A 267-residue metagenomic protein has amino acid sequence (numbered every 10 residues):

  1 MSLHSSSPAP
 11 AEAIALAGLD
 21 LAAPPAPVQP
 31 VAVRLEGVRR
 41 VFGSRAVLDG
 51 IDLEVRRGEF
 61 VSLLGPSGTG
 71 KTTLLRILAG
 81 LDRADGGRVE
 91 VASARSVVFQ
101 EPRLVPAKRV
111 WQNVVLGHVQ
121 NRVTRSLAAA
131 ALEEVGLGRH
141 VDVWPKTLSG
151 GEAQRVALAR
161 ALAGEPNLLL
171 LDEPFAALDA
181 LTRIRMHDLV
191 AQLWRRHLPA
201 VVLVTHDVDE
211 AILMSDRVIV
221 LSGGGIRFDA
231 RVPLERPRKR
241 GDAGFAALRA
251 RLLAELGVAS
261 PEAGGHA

Functional and structural regions predicted by a protein language model:
G43, R83, Q112-S126, E134: ABC-type ATPase nucleotide-binding domains, specifically the catalytic core motifs of the NBD
L64-P66: The feature captures the beta-strand-to-loop junction immediately N-terminal to the Walker
A79: Helix-to-loop junction immediately C-terminal to a conserved catalytic motif
W144-L148, E152: Conserved ABC ATPase signature
L158: Hydrophobic anchor residue at the start of the ABC signature
A163-N167: A short, proline-enriched helix->beta-strand linker immediately N-terminal to the Walker B motif in ABC-type P-loop
